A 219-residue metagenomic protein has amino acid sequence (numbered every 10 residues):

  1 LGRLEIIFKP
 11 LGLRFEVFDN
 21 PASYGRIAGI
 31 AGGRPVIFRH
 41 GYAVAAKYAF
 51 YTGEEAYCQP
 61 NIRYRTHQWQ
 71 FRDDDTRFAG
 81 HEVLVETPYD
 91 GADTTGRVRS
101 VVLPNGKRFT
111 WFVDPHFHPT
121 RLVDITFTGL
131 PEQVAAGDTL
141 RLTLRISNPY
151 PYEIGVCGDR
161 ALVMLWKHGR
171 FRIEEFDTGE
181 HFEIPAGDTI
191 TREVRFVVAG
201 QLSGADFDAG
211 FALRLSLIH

Functional and structural regions predicted by a protein language model:
L1-G33, G41-W69, E86-Y89: Membrane-proximal, lumen/periplasm-facing interface regions of secretory-pathway glyco- and lipid-modifying enzymes
G32-V36, H81: Short coil/turn segments at beta-strand junctions that form active-site/ligand-binding loops
Q68, D73-R214: Aromatic/acidic, Gly/Pro-rich catalytic loop(s) in extracytoplasmic/lumenal soluble domains of multi-pass membrane
H219: Conserved small/polar residues in nucleotide/adenosyl-binding loops
